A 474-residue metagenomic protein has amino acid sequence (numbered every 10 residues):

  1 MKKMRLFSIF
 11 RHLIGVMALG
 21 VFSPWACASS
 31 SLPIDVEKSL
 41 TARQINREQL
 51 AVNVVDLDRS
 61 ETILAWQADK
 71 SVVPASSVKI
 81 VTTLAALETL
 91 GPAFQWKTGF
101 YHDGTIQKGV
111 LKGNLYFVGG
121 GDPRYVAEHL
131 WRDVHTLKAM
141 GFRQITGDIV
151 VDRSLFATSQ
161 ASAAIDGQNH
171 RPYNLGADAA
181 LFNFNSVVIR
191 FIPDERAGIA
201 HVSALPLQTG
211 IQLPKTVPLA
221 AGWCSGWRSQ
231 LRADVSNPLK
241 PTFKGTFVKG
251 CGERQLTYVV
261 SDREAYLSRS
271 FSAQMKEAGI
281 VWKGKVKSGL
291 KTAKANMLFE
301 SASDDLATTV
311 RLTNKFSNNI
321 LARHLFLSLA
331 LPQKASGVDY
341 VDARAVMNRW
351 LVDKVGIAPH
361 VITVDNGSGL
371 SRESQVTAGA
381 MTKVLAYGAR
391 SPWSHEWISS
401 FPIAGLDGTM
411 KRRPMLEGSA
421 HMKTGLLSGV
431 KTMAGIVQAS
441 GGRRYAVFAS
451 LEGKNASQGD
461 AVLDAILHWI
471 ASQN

Functional and structural regions predicted by a protein language model:
K2-I14: Bacterial N-terminal signal peptides that target proteins for export
R11-P24: Bacterial N-terminal signal peptides
A26-S71, W131, T136-M140: Beta-lactamase-like hydrolase cores
I34, K38-L40, T89-P359, Q473: Conserved serine DD-peptidase/penicillin-binding transpeptidase domain and beta-lactam-recognizing active-site
R59, D122-P123, F156, V187 (+6 more regions): Short, glycine-/Ser/Thr-/acidic-enriched flexible segments
S60, K79-A86, I149, A180 (+6 more regions): Residue-level preference for non-acidic, small/hydrophobic
I63-W66, F316, F326-N474: Small-residue-rich helix-loop
A65-A85: Short active-site loop at a secondary-structure junction that contains or immediately precedes the catalytic residue(s)
